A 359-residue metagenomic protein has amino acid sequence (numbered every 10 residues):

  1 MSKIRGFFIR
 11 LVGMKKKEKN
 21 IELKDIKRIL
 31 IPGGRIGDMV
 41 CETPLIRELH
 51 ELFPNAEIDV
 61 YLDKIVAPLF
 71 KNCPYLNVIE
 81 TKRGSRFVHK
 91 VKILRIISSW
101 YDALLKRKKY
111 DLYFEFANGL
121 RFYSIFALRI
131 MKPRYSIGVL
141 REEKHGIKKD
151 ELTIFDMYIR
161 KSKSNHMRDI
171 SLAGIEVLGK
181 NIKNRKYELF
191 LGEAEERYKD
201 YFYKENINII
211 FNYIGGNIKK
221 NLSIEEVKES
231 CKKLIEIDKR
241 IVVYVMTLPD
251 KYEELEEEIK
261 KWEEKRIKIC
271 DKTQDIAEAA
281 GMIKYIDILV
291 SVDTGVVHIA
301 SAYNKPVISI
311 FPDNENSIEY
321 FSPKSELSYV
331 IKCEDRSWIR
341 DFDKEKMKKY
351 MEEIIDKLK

Functional and structural regions predicted by a protein language model:
M1-K359: Catalytic machinery of carbohydrate-active enzymes, primarily nucleotide-sugar-dependent glycosyltransferases
